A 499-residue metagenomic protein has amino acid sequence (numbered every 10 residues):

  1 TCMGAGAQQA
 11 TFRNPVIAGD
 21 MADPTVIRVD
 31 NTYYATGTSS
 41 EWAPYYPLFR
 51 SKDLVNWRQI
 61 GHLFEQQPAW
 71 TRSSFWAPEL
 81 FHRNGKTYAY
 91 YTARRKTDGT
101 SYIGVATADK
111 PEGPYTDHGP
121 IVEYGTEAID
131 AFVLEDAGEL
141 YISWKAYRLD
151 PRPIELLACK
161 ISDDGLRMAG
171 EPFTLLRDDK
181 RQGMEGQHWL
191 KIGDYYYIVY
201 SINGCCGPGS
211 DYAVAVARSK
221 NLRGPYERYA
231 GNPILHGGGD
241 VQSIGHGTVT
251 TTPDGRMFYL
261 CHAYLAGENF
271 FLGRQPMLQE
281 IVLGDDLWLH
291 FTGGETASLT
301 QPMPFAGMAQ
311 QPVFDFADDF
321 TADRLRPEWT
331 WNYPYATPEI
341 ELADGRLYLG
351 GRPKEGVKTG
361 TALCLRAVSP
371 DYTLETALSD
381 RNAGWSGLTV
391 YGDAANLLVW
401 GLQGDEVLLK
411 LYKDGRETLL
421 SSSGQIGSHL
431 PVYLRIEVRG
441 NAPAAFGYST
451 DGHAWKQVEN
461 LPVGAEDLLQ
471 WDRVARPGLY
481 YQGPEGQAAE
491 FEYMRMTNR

Functional and structural regions predicted by a protein language model:
T1-Q9: Bacterial Sec-dependent N-terminal signal peptides
Q8-R28, V55-H82, K96, G113-E135 (+6 more regions): Surface loop/turn signatures of beta-propeller and other carbohydrate-active proteins
A22-W42, G61, F75-K96, D117-I121 (+6 more regions): Hydrophobic core segments of beta-strands in well-ordered, beta-rich domains
S39, L287-R499: Extracellular glycan-recognition regions
A43-P47, D98-G104, P151-C159, P208-V216 (+1 more regions): Structural motif
F49-L54, A106-G113, C159-R167, A217-P225 (+1 more regions): Short loop/turn segments immediately following beta-strands, especially the blade-tip and inter-blade linker loops
R181-E227, Q242-I244: Loop/turn-rich, solvent-exposed surfaces of beta-rich toroidal or solenoidal domains
D211-G284, E437-R439, P443-P484: Aromatic sugar-binding interfaces of carbohydrate-active proteins
